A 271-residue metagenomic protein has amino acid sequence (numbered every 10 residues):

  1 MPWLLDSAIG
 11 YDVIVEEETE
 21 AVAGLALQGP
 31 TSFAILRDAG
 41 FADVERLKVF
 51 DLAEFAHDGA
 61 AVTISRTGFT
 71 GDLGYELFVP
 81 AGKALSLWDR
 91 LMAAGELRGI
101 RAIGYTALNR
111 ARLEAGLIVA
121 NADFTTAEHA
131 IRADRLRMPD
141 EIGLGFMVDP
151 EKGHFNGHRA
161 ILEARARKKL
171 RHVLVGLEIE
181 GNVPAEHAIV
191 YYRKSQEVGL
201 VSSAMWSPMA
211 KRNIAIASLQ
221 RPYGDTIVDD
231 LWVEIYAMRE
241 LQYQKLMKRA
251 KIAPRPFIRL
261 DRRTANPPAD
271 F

Functional and structural regions predicted by a protein language model:
M1-F271: Conserved, structured C-terminal
